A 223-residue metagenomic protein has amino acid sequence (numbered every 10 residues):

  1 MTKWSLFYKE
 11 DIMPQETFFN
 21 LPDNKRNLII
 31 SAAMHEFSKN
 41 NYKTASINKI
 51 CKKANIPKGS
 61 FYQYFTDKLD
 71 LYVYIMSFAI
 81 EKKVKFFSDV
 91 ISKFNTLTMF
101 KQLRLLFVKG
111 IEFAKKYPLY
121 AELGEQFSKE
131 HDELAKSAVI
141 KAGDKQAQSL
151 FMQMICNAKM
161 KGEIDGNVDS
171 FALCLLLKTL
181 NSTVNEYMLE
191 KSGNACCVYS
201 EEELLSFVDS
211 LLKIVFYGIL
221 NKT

Functional and structural regions predicted by a protein language model:
M1-N40, K49, K53: Basic, helix-initiating cap at the start of DNA-binding domains
T2-I12, S149, Q153-K161, T179 (+3 more regions): C-terminal peripheral helix-coil segments that are non-catalytic and often amphipathic
K25, K68, A79-K83, L106 (+4 more regions): Hydrophobic/aromatic residues within well-ordered alpha-helical segments
K39-D70, Y74: Helix-turn-helix
K39-K43, Y117, K161: Short coil/turn segments at alpha/beta junctions that flank glycine-rich nucleotide-binding fingerprints
Y74, V90-Y117, S170-L177, V208: Hydrophobic alpha-helical connector segments
E81-S88, S92, K116, L134-E163 (+2 more regions): Amphipathic alpha-helical packing segments from all-alpha helical-bundle domains
K101-Q102, K109, A114-A135, E186-N194: Amphipathic alpha-helical segments used for helix-helix packing
